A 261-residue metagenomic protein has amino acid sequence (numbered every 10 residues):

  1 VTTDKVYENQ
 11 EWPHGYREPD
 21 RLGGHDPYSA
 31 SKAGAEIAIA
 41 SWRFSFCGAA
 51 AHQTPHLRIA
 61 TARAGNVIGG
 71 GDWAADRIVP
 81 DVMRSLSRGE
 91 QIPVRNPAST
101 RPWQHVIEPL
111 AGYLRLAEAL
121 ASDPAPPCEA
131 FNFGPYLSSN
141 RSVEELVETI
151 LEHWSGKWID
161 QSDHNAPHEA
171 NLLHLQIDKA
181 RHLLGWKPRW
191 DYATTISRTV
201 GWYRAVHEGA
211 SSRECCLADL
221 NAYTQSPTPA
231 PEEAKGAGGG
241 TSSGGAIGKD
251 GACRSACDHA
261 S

Functional and structural regions predicted by a protein language model:
K5-N66, W73-A74: Catalytic helix-loop patch of NAD(P)-dependent Rossmann-fold dehydrogenases
E11, I78, Y192: Acidic donor-diphosphate engagement hotspot in glycosyltransferases and nucleotidyltransferases that stabilizes
A30, T54-H56, A62, A74-R77 (+4 more regions): A generic fold-level signal
I39-W42, V82, A180: Structural element of the ATP-grasp superfamily
N66, L86-S261: C-terminal substrate-binding subdomain of Rossmann-fold SDR/epimerase-dehydratase oxidoreductases
A75-P80, Y113: Amphipathic alpha-helical segments in well-structured domains
